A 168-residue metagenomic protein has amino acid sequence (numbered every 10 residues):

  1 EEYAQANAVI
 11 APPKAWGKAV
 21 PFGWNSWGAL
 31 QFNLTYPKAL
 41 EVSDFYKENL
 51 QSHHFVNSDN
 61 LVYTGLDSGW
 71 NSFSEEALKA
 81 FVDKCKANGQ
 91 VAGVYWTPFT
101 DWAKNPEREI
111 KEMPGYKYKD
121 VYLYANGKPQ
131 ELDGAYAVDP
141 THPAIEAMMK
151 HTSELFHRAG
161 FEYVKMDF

Functional and structural regions predicted by a protein language model:
E1-H54: Carbohydrate-recognition beta-sandwich/jelly-roll modules in extracellular/periplasmic carbohydrate-active proteins
E2-P12, V42, Q51, E75-A80 (+3 more regions): Alpha-helical scaffolding within the catalytic cores of extracellular/periplasmic polymer-degrading hydrolases
K18-F22, V56-Y63, A87-G93, R158-V164: Loop/turn elements at helix/coil->beta-strand transitions in domains of secreted/extracellular proteins
P21-K38, G65-E75, E131-A147, E162: The substrate-binding groove and active-site-proximal loops of carbohydrate-active enzymes, especially glycoside
K47, D59-G69: N-terminal start-of-domain structural block
S72-G93: Aromatic-lined substrate-binding rim segments of carbohydrate-active enzymes
V94, P98-A159, Y163, F168: Active-site-adjacent "subsite" loops/lids of carbohydrate-active enzymes
